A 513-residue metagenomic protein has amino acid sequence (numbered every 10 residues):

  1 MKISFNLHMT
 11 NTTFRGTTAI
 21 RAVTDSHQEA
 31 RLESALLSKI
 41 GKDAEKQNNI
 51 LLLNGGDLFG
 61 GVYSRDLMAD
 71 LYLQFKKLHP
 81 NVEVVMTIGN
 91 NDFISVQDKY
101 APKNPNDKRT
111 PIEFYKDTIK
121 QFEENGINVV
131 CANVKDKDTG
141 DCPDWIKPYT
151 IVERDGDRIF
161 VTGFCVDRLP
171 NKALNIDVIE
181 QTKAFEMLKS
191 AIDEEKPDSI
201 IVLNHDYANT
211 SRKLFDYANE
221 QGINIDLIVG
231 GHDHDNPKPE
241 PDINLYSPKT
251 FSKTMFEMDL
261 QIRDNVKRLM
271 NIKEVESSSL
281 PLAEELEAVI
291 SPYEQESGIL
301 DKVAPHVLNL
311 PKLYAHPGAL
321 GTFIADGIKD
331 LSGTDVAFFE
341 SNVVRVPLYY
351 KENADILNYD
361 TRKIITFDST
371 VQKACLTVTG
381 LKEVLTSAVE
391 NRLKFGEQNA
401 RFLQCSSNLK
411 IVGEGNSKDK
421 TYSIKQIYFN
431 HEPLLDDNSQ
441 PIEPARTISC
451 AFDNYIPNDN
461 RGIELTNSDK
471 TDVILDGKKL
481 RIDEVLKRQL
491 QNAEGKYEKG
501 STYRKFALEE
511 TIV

Functional and structural regions predicted by a protein language model:
M1-K2, V513: Short, Lys/Arg-enriched, disordered terminal segments
K2-S279, G327: Acidic, metal/ion-coordinating pockets
T10-G16, V23-E29, I179, T250-V513: Catalytic centers of hydrolytic enzymes
